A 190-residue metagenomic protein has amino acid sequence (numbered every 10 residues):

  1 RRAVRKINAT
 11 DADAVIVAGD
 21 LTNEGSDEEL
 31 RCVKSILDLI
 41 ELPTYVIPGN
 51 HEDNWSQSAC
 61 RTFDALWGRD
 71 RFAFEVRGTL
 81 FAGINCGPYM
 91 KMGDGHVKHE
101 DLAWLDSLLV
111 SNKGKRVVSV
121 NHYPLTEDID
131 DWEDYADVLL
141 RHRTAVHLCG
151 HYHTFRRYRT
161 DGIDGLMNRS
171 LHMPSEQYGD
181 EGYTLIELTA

Functional and structural regions predicted by a protein language model:
R1-R31: N-terminal active-site segment of His-dependent metallophosphoesterases
V15-V17, V46, S119, L148: Residue-level marker for buried hydrophobic side chains located in beta-strands that build the well-ordered beta-sheet
G19-D20, G49-N50, H122, G150-H151: Active-site glycine-centered loops adjacent to acidic/histidine catalytic or metal-binding residues that shape
L21, Y89-G93, Y123-P124: Conserved short-loop catalytic and cofactor-binding motifs
T22-N23, E52, L125, T154: Short active-site segment of divalent metal-dependent hydrolases/proteases that encodes the spacing between
D27-R116, D131-V146, R156-R169, M173 (+1 more regions): Extended active-site neighborhood of metal-dependent phosphoesterases/phosphodiesterases
S119-T126, A145-F155: Histidine-centered catalytic micro-motifs
